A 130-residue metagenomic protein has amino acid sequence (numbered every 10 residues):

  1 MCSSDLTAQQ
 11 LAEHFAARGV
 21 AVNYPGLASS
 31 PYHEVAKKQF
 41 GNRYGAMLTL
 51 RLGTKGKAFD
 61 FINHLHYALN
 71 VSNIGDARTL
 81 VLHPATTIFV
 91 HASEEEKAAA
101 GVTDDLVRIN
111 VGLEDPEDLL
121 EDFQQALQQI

Functional and structural regions predicted by a protein language model:
M1-S3: Short, small-residue-biased leader/transition segments that mark boundaries at the very start of proteins
D5-S72, D76, S93-A98: Conserved small-domain helix->loop->beta segment predominantly found in fold-type I
N63, T79-I130: PLP-dependent enzyme catalytic core of the Aspartate aminotransferase-like
